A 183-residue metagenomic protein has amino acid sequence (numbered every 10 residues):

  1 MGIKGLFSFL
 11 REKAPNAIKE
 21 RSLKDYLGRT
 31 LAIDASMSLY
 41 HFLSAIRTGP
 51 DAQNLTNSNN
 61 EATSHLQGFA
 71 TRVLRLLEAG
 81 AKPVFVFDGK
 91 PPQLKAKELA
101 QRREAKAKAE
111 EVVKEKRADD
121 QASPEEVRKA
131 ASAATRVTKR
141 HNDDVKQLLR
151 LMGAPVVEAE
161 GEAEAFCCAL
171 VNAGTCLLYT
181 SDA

Functional and structural regions predicted by a protein language model:
M1-K19, D25-E162, F166-L170: Noncatalytic, basic helical substrate-engagement surface that gates or grips nucleic-acid strands
Y179-T180: Conserved small/polar residues in nucleotide/adenosyl-binding loops
